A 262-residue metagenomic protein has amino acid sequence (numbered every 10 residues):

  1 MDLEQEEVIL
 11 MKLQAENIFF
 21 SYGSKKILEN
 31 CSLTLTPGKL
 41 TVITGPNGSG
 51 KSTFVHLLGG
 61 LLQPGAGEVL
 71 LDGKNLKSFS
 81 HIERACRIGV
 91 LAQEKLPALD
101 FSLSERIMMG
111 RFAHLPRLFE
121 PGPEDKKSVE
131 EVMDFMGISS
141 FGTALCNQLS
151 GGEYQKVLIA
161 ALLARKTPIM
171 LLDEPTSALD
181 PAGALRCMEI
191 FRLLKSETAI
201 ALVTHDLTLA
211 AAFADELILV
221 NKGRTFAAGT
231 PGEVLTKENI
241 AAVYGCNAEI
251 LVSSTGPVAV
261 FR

Functional and structural regions predicted by a protein language model:
L13, I27-N30: Conserved structural motif at the start of ABC-family nucleotide-binding domains
T44-P46: The feature captures the beta-strand-to-loop junction immediately N-terminal to the Walker
G59: Helix-to-loop junction immediately C-terminal to a conserved catalytic motif
G67-N75, R84: Conserved ABC transporter NBD signature motif
F119, L145-L149, E153: Conserved ABC ATPase signature
M170-E174: Catalytic Walker B motif of ABC-type/P-loop ATPase nucleotide-binding domains
K237, A242-R262: ABC ATPase nucleotide-binding domains
